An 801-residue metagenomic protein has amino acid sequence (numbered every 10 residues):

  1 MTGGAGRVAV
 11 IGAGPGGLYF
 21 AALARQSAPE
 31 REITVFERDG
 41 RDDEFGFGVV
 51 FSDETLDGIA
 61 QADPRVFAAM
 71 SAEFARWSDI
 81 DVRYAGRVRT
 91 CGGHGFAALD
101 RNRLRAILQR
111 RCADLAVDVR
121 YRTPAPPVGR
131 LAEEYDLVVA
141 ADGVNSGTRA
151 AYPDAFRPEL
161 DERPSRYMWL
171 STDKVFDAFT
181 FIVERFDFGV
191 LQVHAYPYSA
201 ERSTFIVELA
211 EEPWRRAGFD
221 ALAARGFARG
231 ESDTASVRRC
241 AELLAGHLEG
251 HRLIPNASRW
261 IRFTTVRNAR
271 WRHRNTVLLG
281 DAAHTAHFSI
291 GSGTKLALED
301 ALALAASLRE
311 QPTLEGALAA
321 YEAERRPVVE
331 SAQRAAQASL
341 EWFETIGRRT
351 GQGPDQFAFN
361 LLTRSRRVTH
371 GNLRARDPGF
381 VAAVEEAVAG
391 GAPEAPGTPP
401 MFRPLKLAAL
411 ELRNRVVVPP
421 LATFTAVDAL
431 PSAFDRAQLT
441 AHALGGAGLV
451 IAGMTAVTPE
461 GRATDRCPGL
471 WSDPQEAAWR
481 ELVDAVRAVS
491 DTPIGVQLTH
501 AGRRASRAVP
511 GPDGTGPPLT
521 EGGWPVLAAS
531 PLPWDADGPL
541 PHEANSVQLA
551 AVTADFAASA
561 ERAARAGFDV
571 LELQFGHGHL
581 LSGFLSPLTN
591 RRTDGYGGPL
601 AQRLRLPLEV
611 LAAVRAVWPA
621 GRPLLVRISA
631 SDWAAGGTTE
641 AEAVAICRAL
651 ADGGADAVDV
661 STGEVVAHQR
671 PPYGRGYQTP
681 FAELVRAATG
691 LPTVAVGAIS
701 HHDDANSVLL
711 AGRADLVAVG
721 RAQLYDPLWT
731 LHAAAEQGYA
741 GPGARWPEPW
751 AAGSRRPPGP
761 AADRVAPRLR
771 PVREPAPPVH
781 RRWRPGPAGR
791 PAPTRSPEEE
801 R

Functional and structural regions predicted by a protein language model:
T2-G4, D53-W169, P378-E385: Conserved N-terminal helical subregion
A5, F67, A306-P393: C-terminal helical "tail/cap" subdomain of flavin- and related membrane-associated enzymes
V10-L23, V139-A140, R259-A338, W342: Conserved mid-domain beta->alpha element of the FAD-binding
G16, R41, N145: Conserved Rossmann-like nucleotide-cofactor binding loop
R25-F45: Glycine-rich FAD pyrophosphate-binding loop
G40-G58: Conserved N-terminal glycine-rich FAD pyrophosphate-binding loop of Rossmann-like flavoproteins
C91-G93, D100, V175-I261: Conserved FAD/dinucleotide-binding core of flavoprotein oxidoreductases
F380-R801: Flavin-dependent oxidoreductase catalytic cores
